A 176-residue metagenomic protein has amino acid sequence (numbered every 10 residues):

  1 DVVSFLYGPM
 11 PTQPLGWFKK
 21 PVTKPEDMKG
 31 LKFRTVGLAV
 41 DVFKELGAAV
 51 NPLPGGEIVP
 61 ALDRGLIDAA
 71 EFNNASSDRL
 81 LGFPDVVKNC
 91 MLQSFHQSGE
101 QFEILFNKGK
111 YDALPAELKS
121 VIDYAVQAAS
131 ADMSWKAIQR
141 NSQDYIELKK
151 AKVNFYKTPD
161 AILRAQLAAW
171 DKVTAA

Functional and structural regions predicted by a protein language model:
D1-A176: N-terminal secretory/targeting leader peptides
